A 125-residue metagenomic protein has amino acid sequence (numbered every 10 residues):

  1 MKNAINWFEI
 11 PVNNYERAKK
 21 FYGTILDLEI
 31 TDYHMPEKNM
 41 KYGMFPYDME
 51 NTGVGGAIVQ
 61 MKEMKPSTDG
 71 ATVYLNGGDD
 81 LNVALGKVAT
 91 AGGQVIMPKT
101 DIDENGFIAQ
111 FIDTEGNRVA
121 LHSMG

Functional and structural regions predicted by a protein language model:
M1, V54, S67-D69: Residue-level preference for short coil/turn positions at secondary-structure junctions
K2, E9-G53: Core segments of cupin and vicinal oxygen chelate
N3, I10, T31-M35, P46 (+1 more regions): Vicinal oxygen chelate
I5-V12, E63-K87, F107-I112: Vicinal oxygen chelate
K20, T24, N82-T90: Replace "anionic and nucleotidyl ligands
